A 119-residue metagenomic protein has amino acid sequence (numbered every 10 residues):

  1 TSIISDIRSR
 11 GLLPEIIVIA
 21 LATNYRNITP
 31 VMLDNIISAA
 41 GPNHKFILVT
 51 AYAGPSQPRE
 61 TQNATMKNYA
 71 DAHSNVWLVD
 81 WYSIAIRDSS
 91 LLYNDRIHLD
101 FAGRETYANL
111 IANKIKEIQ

Functional and structural regions predicted by a protein language model:
T1-N35, A53-A64: Conserved SGNH/GDSL esterase-like catalytic core that processes O-acyl groups on lipids and polysaccharides
R8-L12, A22, S38-K45, K67 (+2 more regions): Sec-exported extracytoplasmic/periplasmic mature domains
E15-L21, K45-T50, W77-D80: Structural recognition of the beta-strand scaffold that forms the well-ordered cores of secreted hydrolase catalytic
S56-Q119: Catalytic His-Asp segment of secreted/periplasmic serine-dependent ester chemistry enzymes
